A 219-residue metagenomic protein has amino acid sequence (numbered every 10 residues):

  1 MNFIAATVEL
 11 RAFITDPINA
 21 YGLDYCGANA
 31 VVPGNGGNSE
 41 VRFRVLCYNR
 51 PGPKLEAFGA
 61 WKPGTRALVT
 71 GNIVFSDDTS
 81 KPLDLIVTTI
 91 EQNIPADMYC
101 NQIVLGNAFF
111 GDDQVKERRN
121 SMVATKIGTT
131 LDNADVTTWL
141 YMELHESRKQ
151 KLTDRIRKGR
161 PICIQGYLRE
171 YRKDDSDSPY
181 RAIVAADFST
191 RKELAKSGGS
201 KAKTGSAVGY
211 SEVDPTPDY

Functional and structural regions predicted by a protein language model:
M1-T7, I14-D24, P33-N38, P53-E56 (+3 more regions): Acidic, gly/ser/pro-rich intrinsically disordered tails
L10, I73, F109-F110, L168: Conserved hydrophobic positions within beta-strands
P33-N38, P51, T70, V74-S80: Terminal targeting signals and extreme-terminal segments of soluble enzymes
R44-N49, E56-A57, A67: Short phosphate/oxyanion-binding micro-motifs
G64-D78, R160-R172: Flexible glycine-rich surface loops and low-complexity tracts that mediate binding to linear polymers
N72, S80-N93: Charged mid-protein connector segments
